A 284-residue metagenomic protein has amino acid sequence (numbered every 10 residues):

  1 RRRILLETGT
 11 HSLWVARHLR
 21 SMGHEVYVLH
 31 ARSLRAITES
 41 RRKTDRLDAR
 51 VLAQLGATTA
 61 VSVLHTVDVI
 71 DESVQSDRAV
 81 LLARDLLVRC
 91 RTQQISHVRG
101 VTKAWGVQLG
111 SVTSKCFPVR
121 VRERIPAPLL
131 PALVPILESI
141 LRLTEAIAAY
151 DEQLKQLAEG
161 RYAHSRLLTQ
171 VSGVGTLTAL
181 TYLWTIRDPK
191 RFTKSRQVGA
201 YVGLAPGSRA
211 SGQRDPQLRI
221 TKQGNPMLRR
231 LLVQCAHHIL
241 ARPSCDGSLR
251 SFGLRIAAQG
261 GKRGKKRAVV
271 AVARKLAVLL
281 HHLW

Functional and structural regions predicted by a protein language model:
R1-W284: A detector of single, family-specific signature residues that are central to catalytic or substrate-handling motifs
